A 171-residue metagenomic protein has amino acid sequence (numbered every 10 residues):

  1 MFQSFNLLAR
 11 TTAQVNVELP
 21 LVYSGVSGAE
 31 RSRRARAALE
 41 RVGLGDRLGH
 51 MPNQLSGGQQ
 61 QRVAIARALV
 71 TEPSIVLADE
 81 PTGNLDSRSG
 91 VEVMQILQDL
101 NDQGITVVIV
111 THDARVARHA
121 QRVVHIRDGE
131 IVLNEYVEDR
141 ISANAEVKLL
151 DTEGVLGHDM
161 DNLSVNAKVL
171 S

Functional and structural regions predicted by a protein language model:
F2-R122, I126: ABC family nucleotide-binding domain
A29, G58, V155-H158, N162: Intrinsically disordered, low-complexity regions
E130-D159: Conserved beta-strand-loop-alpha-helix hinge in the C-terminal portion of ABC ATPase nucleotide-binding domains
D161-S171: Long, low-complexity, intrinsically disordered segments
